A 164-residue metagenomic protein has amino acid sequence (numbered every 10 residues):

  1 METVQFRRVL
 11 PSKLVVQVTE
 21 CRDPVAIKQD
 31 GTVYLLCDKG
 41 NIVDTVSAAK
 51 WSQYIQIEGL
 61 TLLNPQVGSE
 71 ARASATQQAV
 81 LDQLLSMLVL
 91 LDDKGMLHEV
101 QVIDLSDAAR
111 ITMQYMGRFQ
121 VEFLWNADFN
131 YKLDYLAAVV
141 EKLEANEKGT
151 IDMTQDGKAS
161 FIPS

Functional and structural regions predicted by a protein language model:
T3-S164: Charged, solvent-exposed interaction patches on well-folded alpha/beta domains that mediate macromolecular contacts
